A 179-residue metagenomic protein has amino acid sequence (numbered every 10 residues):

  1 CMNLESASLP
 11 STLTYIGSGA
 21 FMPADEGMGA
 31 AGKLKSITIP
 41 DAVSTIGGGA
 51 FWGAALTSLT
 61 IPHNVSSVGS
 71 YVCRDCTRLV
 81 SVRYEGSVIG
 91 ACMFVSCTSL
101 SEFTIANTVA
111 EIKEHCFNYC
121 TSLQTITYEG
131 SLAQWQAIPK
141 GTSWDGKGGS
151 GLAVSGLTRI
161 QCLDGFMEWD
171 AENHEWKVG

Functional and structural regions predicted by a protein language model:
C1-Y15, E26-T45, A54-S67, C76-V88 (+4 more regions): Structural signature of tandem-repeat unit edges
G17-M22, G47-A50, G69-V72, A91-V95 (+1 more regions): Consensus positions within tandem repeat domains that build extended binding/scaffold surfaces
G17-S18, G90, S143-W144, A153: Right-handed beta-helix
F21, N118, I138-S143: A structural signal for leucine-rich repeat
F51-A54, C73, F94, A137 (+3 more regions): Intrinsic disorder/low-complexity segments enriched in polar/charged and small flexible residues
W144-G156, G165-V178: Surface-exposed intrinsically disordered loops and tails
